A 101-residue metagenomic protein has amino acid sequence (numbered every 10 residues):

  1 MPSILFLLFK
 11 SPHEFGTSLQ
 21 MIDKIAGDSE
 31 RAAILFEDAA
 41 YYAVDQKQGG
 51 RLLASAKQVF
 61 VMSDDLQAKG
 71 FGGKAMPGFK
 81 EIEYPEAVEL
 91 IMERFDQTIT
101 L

Functional and structural regions predicted by a protein language model:
S3-G16, F36-Y42: Short, glycine-rich nucleotide/cofactor-binding loops
I4, V59, T98-I99: Short, well-ordered beta-strand core segments
P12-D28, A33: Histidine-anchored nucleotide/phosphate-binding helix
Q20-I25, G49-R51, M76: Short, solvent-exposed amphipathic alpha-helical segments in soluble enzyme and RNA/protein-processing domains
G27, L35-E37, Y42-R51, S55: N-terminal positively charged helical leader segments and presequences
S29, A56, F95-D96: Short, well-ordered alpha-helix to beta-strand connector turns
G49-G72: A glycine-rich helix N-cap at a beta->alpha junction
G72-L101: C-terminal structural segments of small proteins and small subunits
